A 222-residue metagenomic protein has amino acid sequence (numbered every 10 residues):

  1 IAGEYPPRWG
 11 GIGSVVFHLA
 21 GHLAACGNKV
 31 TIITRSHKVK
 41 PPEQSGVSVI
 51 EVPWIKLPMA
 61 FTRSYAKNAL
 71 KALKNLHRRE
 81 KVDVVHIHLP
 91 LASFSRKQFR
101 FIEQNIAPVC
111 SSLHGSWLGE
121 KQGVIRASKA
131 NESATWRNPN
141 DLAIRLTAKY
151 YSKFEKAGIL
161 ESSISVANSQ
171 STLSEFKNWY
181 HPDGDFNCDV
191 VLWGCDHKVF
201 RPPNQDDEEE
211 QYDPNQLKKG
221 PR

Functional and structural regions predicted by a protein language model:
I1-V39, S45-S48, R78-E80, N105: N-terminal subdomain of nucleotide-sugar transferases
S36, S171, G194: Carbohydrate-associated surface elements
V47-H77, W136-T147: A short, charged, and often flexible helix/loop element on the N-terminal side of the glycosyltransferase catalytic
V84-H86, F101-N138, V166, D189: Active-site proximal beta-strand in glycosyltransferases
H88-F94: Short, solvent-exposed amphipathic helices
W117, S133-S165: Membrane-proximal helix-turn-helix segments that form the acceptor-binding/catalytic region of lipid-linked
K177, G194-Y212: Acidic anion/phosphate-binding donor-loop and adjacent secondary structure in glycosyltransferase catalytic cores
E210-R222: Conserved donor-binding/catalytic core segment of Leloir-type glycosyltransferases
